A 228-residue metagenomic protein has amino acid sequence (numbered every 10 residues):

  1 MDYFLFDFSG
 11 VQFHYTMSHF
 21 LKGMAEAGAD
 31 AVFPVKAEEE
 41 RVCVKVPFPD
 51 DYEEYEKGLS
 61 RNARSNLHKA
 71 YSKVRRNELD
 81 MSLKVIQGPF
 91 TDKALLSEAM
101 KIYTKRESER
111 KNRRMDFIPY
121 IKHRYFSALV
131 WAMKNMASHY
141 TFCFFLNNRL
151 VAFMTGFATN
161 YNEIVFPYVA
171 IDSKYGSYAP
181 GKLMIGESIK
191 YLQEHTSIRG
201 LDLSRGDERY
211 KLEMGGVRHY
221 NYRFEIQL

Functional and structural regions predicted by a protein language model:
M1, S177-K190: Conserved acetyl-CoA-binding loop-helix of GNAT-fold acetyltransferases
D2-L5, S138-T141, E163, R199-G200 (+1 more regions): Beta-sheet entry/capping signal
D2-Q12, L192-S204: Conserved GNAT acetyl-CoA-binding A-motif
L5-D7, C143, T155, D202 (+1 more regions): Residues embedded in well-ordered beta-strands within globular domains across many folds
V11-H19, M24-E26, V32-G176: A conserved beta-strand-loop-helix scaffold within acyl/acetyltransferase catalytic domains
A27-E53, T196-L228: Active-site/acyl-donor-binding loops of N-acyltransferases
W131, E187-E194: Short glycine/serine- and small hydrophobic-enriched flexible loop segments
F157, D172, Y191-H195, M214-V217: Hydrophobic alpha-helical segments
